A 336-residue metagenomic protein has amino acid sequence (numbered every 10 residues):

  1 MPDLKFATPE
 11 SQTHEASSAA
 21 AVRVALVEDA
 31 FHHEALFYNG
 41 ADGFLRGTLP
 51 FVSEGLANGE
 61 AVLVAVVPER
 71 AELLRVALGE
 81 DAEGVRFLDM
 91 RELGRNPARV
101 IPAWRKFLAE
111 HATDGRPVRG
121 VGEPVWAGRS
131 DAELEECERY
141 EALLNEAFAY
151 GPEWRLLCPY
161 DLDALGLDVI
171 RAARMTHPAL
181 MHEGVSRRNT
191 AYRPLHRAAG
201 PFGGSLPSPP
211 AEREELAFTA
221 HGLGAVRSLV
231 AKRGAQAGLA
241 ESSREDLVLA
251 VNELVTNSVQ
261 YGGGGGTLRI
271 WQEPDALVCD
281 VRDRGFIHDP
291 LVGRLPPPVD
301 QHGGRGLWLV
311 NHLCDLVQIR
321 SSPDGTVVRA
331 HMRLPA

Functional and structural regions predicted by a protein language model:
M1-A220, L229, L334-A336: Non-catalytic sensory/regulatory segments that transmit input signals in bacterial signaling proteins
S53-L56, V255-V259: Short regulatory alpha-helical segment in sensory/regulatory domains of signaling proteins that mediates
V66-E69, V251, Q272, D283: Short glycine-rich, polar/acidic loop-and-turn segments at beta strand-coil junctions
G204-P207, T256-A336: Conserved beta-strand-loop-beta-strand hairpin that lines the nucleotide-binding pocket of ATP/GTP-utilizing enzymes
G224-N252: Conserved short strand/loop->alpha-helix "switch" segment adjacent to the catalytic nucleotide/phosphoryl-transfer site
